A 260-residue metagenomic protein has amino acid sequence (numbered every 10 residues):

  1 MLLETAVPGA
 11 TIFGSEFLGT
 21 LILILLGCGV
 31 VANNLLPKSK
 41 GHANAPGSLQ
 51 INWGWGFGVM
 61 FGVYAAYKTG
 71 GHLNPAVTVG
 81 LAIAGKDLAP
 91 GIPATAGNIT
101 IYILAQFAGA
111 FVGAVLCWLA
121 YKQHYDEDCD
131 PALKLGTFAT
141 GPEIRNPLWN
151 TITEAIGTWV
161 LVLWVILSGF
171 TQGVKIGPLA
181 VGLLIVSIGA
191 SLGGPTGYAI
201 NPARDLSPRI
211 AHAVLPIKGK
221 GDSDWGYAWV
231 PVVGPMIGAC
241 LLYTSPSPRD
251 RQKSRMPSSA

Functional and structural regions predicted by a protein language model:
M1-S245, R249-R251: Membrane-interface helix-loop junctions and terminal tails of multi-pass membrane proteins
M256-A260: Hydrophobic alpha-helical segments, chiefly the membrane-spanning helices and signal/signal-anchor peptides
